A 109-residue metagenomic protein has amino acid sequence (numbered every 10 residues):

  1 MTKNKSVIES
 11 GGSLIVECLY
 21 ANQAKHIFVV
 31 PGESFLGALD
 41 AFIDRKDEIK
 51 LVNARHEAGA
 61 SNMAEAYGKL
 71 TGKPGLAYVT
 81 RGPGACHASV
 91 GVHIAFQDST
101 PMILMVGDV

Functional and structural regions predicted by a protein language model:
M1-V109: N-terminal alpha/beta PP-like core and its mobile active-site loop of ThDP/TPP-dependent enzymes
